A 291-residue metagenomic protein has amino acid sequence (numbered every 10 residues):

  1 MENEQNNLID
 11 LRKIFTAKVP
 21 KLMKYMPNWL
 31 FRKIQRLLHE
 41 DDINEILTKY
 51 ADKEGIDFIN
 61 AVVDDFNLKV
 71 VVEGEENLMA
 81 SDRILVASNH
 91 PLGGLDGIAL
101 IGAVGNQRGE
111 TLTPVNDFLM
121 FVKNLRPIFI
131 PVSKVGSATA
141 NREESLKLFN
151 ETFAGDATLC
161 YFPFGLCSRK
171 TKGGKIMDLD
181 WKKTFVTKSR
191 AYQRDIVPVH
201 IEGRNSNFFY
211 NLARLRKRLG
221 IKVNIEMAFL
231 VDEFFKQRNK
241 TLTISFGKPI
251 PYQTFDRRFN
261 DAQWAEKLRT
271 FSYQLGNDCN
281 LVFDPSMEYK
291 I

Functional and structural regions predicted by a protein language model:
M1-A87, G97-A99, N106-R108, R126-P127 (+1 more regions): Membrane-anchoring hydrophobic helices of lipid-metabolizing enzymes
E2, L11, E143-I291: Non-catalytic C-terminal accessory region of glycerolipid acyltransferases and related lyso-lipid remodeling enzymes
D52, L68, A138-E143, D178-L179: A conditional alpha-helix N-cap/helix-loop micro-motif detector
L85-A87, F129-P131, C160-F162: Structural motif
H90: Active-site pocket-lining segments that scaffold enzyme catalytic pockets across diverse folds
L95-A99, T184-T187: Short amphipathic alpha-helical face segments that pack within enzyme cores and frequently flank/anchor catalytic
G102-G105, M177-L179: Glycine-rich, phosphate-binding/catalytic loops in enzymes
G105, G109-R142, L146-F149, F153-A154: Conserved nucleotide-cofactor-binding alpha/beta core module
